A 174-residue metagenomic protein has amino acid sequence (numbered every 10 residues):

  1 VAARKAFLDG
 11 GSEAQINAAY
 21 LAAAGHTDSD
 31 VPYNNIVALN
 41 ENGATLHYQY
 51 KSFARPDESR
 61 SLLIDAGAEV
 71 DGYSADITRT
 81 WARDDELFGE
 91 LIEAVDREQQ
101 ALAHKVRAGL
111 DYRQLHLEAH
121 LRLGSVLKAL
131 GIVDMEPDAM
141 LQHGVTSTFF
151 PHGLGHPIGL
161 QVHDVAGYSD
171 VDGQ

Functional and structural regions predicted by a protein language model:
V1-Q174: Active-site neighborhoods and metal-handling regions in enzymes and metal-associated proteins
